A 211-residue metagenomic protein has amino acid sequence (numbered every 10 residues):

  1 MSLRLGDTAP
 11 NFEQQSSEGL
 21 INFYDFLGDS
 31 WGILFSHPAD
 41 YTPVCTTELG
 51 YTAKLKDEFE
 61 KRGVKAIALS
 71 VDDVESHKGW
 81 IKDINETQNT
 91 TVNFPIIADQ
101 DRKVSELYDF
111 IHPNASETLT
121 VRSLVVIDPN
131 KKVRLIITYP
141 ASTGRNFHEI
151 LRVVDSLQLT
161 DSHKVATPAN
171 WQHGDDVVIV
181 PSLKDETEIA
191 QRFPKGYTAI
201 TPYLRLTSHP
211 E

Functional and structural regions predicted by a protein language model:
M1-E211: Chalcogenol-based redox active-site neighborhoods
